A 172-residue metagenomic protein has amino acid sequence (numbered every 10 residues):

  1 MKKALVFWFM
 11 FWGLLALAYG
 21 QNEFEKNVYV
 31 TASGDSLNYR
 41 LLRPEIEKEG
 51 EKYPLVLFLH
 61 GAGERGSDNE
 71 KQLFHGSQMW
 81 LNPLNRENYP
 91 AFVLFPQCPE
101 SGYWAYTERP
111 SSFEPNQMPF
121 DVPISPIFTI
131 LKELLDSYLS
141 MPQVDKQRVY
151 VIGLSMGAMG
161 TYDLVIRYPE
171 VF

Functional and structural regions predicted by a protein language model:
M1-E23: Bacterial Sec-dependent N-terminal signal peptides
A18-L55, A91, I127, I152-M159: A domain-start/cap signature at the N-terminus of enzymes
R40-R43, L73-L81, L131-L139: Short, well-ordered amphipathic alpha-helices
I46-E51, Y106-L154, P169-V171: Gly/Ser-rich "nucleophile elbow"/oxyanion-hole loop immediately N-terminal to the catalytic nucleophile in hydrolases
A62-F128: Active-site machinery of serine-nucleophile hydrolases
A158-P169: Short glycine-enriched nucleophile-adjacent loop and the immediately C-terminal alpha-helix near the catalytic center
